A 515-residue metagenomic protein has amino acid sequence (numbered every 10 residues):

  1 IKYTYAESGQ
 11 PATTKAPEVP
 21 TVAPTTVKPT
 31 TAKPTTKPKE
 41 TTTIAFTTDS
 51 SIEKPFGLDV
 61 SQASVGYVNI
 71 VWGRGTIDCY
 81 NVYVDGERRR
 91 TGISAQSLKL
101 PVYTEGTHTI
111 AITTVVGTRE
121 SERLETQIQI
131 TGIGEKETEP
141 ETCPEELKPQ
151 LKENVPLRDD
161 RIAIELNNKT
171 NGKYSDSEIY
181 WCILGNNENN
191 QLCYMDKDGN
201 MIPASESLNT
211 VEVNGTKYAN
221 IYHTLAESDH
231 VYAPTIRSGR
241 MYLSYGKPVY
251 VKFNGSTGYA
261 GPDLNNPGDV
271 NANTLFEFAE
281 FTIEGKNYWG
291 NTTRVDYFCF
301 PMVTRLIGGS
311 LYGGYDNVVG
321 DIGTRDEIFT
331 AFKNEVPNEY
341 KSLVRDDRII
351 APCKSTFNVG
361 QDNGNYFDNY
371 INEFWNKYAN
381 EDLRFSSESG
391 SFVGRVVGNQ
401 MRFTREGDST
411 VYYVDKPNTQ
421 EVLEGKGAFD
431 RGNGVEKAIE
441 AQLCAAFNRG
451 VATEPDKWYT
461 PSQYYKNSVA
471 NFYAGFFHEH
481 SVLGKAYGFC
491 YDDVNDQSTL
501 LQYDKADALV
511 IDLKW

Functional and structural regions predicted by a protein language model:
S8-S50, E135-C143: Ser/Thr/Gly/Pro-rich low-complexity, disordered linker/stalk segments of secreted and cell-surface proteins
F46-G75, E122-G134: Pro/Thr/Ser/Gly-rich low-complexity, intrinsically disordered linker/stalk tracts
G75, Y83-R89, G117, N186: Change "in extracellular beta-sheet-rich domains … of secreted and cell-surface proteins" to "in beta-sheet-rich domains
Y80-V82, W181: Short beta-strand elements bearing conserved aromatic residues within extracellular beta-rich modules
R88-S94, Y222-H223: Short beta-strand segments within Ig-like beta-sandwich modules, predominantly Fibronectin type-III
Q96-L98, D229: Short strand-edge motifs at loop-to-beta-strand transitions and within beta-strands of extracellular beta-rich domains
L100-G117: Beta-strand-rich modules
C143-W515: Extracellular low-complexity, O-glycosylation-prone Ser/Thr/Pro/Gly-rich "stalks" and linkers flanking catalytic
